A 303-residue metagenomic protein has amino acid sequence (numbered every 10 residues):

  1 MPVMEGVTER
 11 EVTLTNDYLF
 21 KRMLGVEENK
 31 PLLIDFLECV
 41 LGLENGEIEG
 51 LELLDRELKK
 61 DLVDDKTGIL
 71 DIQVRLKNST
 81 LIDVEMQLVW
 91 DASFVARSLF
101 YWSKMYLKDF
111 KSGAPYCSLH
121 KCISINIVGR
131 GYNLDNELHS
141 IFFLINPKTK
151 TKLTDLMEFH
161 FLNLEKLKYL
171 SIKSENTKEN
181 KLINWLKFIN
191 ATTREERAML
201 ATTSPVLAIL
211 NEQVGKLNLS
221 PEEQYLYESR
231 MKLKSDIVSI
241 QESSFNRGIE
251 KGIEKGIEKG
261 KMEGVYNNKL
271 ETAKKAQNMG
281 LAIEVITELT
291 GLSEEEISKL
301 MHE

Functional and structural regions predicted by a protein language model:
M1-E303: Elongated, amphipathic alpha-helical interaction scaffolds
